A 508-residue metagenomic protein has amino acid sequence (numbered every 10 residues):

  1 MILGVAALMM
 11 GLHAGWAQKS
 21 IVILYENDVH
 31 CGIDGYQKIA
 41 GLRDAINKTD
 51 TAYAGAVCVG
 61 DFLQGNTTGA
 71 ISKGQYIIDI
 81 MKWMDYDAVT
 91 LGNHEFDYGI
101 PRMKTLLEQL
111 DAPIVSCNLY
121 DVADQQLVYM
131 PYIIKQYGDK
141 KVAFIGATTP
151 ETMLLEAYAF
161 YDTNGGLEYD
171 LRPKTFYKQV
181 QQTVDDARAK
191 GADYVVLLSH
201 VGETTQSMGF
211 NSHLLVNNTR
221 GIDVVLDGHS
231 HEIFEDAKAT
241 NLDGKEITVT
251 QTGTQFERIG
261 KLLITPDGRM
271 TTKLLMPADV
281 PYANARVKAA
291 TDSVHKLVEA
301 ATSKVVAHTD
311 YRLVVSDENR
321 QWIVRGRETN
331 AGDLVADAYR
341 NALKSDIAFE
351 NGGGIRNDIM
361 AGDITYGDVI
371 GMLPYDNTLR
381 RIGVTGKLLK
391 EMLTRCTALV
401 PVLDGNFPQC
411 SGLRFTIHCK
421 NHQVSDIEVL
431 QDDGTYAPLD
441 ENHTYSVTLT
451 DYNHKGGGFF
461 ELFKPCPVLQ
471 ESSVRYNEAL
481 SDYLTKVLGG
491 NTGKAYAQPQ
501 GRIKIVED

Functional and structural regions predicted by a protein language model:
M1-K19: Bacterial Sec-dependent N-terminal signal peptides
W16-P281, V324-A338, A348, L379 (+3 more regions): Acidic, metal/ion-coordinating pockets
S20-N27, C58-G60, T309-W322, G371-Y375 (+1 more regions): Acidic/histidine-rich, surface-exposed loop or edge segments in extracytoplasmic proteins
S20-V22, G32-L42, D111-N118, M130 (+3 more regions): Feature captures C-terminal
N27, T149, E203, G253-F256 (+4 more regions): Short, flexible loop/turn elements at secondary-structure junctions
L154-A157, V280-A289, M360-A361, A437 (+1 more regions): A short, polar/proline- and glycine-enriched secondary-structure boundary/capping micro-motif
T272-R286, E428-T435: Short, solvent-exposed aromatic-acidic interface loops
P281-I364, V369-G371: Hard-cation-handling environments
